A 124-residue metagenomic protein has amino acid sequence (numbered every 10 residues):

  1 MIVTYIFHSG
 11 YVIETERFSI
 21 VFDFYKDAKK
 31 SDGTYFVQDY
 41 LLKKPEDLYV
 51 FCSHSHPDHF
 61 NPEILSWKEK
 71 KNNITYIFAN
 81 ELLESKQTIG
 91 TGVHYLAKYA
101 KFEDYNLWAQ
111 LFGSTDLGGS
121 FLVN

Functional and structural regions predicted by a protein language model:
M1, Y49, N72-Y76: Short active-site oxyanion
M1-T4, F18-S19: Extreme N-terminal starter segment of soluble prokaryotic enzymes
T4-Y5, V12-E14, L122-N124: Well-ordered beta-strand positions
F7, E16, D47, L117-G118: A structure-centric signal for secondary-structure junctions around beta-strands
F7-S9, D27, S55-D58, L82-L83 (+1 more regions): Short beta->alpha connector loops
V12-F51, S55, P62-W67: Pre-active-site segment of Zn-dependent metallo-hydrolases
P57-E69, E81-G90: Acidic/His-rich segments in extracytoplasmic proteins that coordinate ligands and/or metal ions
I74-N124: Metallo-beta-lactamase
